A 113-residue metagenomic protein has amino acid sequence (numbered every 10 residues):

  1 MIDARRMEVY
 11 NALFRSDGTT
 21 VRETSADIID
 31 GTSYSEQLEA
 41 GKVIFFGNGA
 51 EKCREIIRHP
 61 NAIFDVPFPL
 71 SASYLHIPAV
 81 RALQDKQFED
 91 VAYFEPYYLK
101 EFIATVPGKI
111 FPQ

Functional and structural regions predicted by a protein language model:
M1-L70, Y98, I103-A104: Surface "functional belts" at beta-alpha junctions
D65-Q113: Acyltransferase
